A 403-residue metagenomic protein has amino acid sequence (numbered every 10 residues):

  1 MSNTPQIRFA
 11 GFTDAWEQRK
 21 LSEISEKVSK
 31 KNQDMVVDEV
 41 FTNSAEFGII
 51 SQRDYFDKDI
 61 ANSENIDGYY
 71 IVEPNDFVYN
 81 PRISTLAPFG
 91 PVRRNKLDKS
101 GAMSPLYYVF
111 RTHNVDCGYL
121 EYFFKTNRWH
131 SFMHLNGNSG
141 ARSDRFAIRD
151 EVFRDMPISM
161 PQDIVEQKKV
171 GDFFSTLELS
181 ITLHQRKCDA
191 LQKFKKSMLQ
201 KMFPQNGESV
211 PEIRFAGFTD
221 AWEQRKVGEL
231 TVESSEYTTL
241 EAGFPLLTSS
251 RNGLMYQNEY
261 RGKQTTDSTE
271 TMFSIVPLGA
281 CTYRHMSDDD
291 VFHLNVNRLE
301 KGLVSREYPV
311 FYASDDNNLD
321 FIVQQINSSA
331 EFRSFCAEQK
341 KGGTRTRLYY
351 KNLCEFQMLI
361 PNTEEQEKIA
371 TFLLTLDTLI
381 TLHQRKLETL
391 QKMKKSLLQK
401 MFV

Functional and structural regions predicted by a protein language model:
M1-V403: Feature detects amphipathic, helix-rich regulatory segments
